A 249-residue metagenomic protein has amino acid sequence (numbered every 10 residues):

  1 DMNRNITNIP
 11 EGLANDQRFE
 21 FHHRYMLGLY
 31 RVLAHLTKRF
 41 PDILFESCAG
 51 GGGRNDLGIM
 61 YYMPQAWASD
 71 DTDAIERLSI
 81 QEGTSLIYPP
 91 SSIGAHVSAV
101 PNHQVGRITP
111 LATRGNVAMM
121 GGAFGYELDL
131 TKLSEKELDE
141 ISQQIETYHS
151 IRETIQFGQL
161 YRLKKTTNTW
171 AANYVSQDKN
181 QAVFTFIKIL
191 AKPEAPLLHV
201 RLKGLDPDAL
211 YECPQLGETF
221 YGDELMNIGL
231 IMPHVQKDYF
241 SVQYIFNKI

Functional and structural regions predicted by a protein language model:
D1, F45, A118, F184 (+1 more regions): Hydrophobic, well-ordered secondary-structure elements that form the walls of internal hydrophobic environments
M2-N8, A49-G53: Active-site-proximal loop/turn and secondary-structure-junction residues that shape catalytic pockets, frequently
R4-Y30: Aromatic- and acidic-residue-enriched carbohydrate-binding clefts of CAZyme catalytic domains
H23-T131: Glycan-recognition surfaces
S47-D56, S134-L138, Y161-N168: A glycine-rich phosphate-binding loop feature that marks nucleotide/adenosyl-phosphate handling sites
A112-R162: Catalytic cores of secreted or luminal carbohydrate-active enzymes
K165-P207: Carbohydrate-binding surface patches
L190-I249: C-terminal beta-sandwich/jelly-roll accessory domains of carbohydrate-active enzymes
